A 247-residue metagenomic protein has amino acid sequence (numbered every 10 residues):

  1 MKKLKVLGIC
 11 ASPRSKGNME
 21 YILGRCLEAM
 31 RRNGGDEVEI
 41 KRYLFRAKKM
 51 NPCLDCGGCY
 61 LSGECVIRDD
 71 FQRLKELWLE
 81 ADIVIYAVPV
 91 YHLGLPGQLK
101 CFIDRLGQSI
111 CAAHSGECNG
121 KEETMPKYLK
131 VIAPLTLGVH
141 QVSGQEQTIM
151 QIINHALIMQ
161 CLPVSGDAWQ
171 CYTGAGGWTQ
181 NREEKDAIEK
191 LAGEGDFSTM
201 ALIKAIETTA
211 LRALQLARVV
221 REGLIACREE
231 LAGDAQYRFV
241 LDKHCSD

Functional and structural regions predicted by a protein language model:
M1-L4, D247: Basic/polar N-terminal segments that are highly enriched at the extreme N-terminus, encompassing both cleavable
L4-G35: N-terminal beta1-alpha1 ligand-phosphate binding loop
N33, V164-D247: Glycine-rich phosphate/pyrophosphate-binding loop and the adjoining helix
G34-I40, C161: A generic structural motif
R42-E64: N-terminal beta-loop-helix "entrance" segment that forms/cooperates in small-molecule cofactor or anionic ligand
S62, V66-Y172, Y237: Helix-loop-strand module that forms the ligand-binding subsite of alpha/beta enzymes
